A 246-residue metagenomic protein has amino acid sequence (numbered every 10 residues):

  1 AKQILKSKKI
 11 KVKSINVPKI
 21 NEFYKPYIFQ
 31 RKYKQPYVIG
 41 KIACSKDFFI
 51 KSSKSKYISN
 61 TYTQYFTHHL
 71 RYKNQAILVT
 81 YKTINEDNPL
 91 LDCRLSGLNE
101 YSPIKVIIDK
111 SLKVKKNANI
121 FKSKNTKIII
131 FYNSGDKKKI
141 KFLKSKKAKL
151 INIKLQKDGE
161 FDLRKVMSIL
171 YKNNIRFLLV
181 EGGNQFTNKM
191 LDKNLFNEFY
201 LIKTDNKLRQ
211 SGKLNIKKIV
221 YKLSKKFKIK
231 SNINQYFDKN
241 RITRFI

Functional and structural regions predicted by a protein language model:
A1-I20, I104, K189-L191: Zn2+-dependent cytidine deaminase-like catalytic core
E22-I28: Conserved phosphate-binding catalytic cores of ATP/NTP-utilizing and phosphoryl-transfer enzymes
F29-Q30, K34-I246: Enzymes that bind and transform nitrogen-containing heteroaromatic metabolites
